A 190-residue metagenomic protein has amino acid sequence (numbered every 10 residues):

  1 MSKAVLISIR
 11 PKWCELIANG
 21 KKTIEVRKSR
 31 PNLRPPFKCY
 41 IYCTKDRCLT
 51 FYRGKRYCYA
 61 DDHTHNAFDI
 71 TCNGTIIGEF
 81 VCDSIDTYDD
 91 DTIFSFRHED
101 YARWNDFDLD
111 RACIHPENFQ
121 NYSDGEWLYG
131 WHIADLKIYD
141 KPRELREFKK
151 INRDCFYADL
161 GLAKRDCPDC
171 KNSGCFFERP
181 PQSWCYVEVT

Functional and structural regions predicted by a protein language model:
S2-T190: Structured alpha/beta reader/binder surfaces that contact nucleic acids or chromatin modification marks
